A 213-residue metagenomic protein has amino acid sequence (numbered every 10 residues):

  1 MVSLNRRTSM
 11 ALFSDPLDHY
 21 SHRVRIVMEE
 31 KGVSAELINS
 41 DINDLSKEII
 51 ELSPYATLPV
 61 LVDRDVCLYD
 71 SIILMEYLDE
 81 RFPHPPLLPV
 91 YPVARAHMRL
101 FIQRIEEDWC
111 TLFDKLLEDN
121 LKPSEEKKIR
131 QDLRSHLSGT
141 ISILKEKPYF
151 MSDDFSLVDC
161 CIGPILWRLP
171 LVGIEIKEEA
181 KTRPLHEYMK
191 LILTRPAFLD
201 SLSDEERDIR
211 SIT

Functional and structural regions predicted by a protein language model:
M1-I141, P148: GST-like domain detector, emphasizing the conserved glutathione-binding G-site in the N-terminal thioredoxin-like
I38, S71, E179, L202-S203: Residue-level detector of family-conserved "landmark" positions at structurally sensitive sites
E51, T194, S203: Phosphate-coordinating loops and pocket residues in cytosolic domains that bind phosphorylated ligands
R64, G163, D204: Conserved residues at the C-terminal ends of beta-strands
I105-D200: GST-like fold's C-terminal all-alpha helical module
D204-T213: Acidic/histidine-enriched, glycine/proline-rich intrinsically disordered or flexible terminal extensions
